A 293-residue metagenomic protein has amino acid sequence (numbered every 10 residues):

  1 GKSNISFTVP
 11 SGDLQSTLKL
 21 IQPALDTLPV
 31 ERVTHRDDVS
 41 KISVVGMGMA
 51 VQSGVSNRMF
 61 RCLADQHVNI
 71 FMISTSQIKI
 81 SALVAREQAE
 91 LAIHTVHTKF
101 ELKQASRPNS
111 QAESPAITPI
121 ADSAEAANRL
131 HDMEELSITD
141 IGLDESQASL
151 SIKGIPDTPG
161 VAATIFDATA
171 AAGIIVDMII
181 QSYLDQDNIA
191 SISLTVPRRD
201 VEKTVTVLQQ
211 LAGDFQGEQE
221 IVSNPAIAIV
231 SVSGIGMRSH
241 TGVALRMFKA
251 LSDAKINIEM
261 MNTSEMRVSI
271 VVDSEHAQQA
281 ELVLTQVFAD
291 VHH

Functional and structural regions predicted by a protein language model:
G1-H293: A conserved regulatory-domain signal marking ACT and ACT-like small-molecule sensing domains and adjacent regulatory
